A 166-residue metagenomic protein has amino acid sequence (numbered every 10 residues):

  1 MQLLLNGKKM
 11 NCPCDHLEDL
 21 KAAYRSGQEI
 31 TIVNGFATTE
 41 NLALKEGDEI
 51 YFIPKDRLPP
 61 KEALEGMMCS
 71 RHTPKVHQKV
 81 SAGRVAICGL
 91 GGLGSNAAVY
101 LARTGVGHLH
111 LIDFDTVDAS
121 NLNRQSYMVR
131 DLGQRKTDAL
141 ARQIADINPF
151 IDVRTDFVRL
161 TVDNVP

Functional and structural regions predicted by a protein language model:
M1-M10: Eukaryote-biased recognition of intrinsically disordered, low-complexity regulatory segments
G7, D15, I32-F36: N-terminal auxiliary segments of SAM/dcSAM-dependent transferases
P13-G27: Short amphipathic, charge-patterned alpha-helical segments
Q28-A43: Short acidic beta-strand-loop surface patches of small beta-rich interaction domains
E40, K45-V85: N-terminal charged helix/coil linker that caps or initiates catalytic domains
T73-T116: Glycine-rich adenosine-cofactor-binding loop
H108-N148: Glycine-rich phosphate-binding loop and adjoining beta1-alpha1-beta2 segment of Rossmann-like nucleotide-binding folds
T137-P166: A structured beta-alpha segment of the ubiquitous adenosine-cofactor-binding alpha/beta core
